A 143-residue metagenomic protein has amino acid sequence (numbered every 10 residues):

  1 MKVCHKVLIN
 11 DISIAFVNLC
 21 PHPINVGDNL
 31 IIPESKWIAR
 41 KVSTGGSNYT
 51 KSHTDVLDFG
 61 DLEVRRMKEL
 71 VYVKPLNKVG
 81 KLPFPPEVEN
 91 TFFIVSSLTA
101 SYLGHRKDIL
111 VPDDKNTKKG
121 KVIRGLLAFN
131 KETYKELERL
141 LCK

Functional and structural regions predicted by a protein language model:
M1-A15, L19-K143: Intrinsically disordered, low-complexity segments enriched in small/polar residues
